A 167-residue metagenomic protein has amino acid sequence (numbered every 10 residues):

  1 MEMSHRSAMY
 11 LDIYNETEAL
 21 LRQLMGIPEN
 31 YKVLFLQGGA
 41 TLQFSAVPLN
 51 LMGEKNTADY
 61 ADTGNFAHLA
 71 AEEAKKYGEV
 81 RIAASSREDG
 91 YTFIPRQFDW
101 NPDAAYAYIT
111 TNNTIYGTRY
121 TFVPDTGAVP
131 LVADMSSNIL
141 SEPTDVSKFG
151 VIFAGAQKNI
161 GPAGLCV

Functional and structural regions predicted by a protein language model:
M1-Q43, N50, G64-N65, E72-E73: Conserved N-terminal alpha-helix of the aminotransferase class I/II PLP-enzyme fold
P28, P102, S147: Structured loop/turn residues at beta-strand edges in well-structured enzyme cores
V33-Q37, Y60, I82-A84, I109 (+2 more regions): General beta-strand structural signal in soluble alpha/beta enzymes
T41-A107: PLP-dependent aminotransferase-like
L49-K55, A128, V146-G150: A glycine- and small-aliphatic-rich helix-loop capping segment at beta-alpha/alpha-beta transitions that lines
L69-A70, G90-P95, L140-T144, G161-L165: Short, charged, surface-exposed secondary-structure boundary motifs
A74, S86-I139, V151: Active-site phosphate-binding strand-loop segment of PLP-dependent enzymes
F149-V167: Active-site PLP attachment segment
